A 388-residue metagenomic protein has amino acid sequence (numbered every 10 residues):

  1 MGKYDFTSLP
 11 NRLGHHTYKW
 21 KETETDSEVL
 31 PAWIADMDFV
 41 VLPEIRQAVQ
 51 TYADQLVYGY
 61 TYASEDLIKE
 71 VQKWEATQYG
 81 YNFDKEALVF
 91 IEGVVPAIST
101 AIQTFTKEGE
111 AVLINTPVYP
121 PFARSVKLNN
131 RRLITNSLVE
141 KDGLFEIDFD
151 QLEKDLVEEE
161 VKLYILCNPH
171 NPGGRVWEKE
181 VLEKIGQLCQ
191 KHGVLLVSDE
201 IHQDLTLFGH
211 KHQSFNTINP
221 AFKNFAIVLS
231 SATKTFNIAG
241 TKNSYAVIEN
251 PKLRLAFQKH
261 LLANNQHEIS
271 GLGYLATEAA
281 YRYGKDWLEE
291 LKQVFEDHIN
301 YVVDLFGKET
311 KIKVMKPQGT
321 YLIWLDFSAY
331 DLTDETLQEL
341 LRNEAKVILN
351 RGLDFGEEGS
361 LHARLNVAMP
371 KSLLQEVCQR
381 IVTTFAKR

Functional and structural regions predicted by a protein language model:
M1-G59: N-terminal "arm"/small-domain region of PLP-dependent enzymes with the aminotransferase-like
M1-Y4, L9, E65-L67, V71 (+3 more regions): Conserved long hydrophobic alpha-helices within structured protein cores
E24-L30, A35-Q50, F83-D84, V89-R388: PLP-dependent class I/II
G59-E92: Conserved N-terminal alpha-helix of the aminotransferase class I/II PLP-enzyme fold
